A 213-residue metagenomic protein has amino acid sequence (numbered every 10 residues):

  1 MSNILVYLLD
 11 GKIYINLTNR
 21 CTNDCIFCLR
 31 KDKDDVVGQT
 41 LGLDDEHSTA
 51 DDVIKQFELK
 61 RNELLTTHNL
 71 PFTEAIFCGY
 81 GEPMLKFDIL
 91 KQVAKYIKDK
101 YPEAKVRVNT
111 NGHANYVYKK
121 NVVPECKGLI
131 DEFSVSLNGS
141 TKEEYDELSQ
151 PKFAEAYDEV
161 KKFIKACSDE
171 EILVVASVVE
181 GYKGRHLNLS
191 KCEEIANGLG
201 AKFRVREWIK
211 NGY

Functional and structural regions predicted by a protein language model:
S2-N3, R20, H47, I54 (+2 more regions): Auxiliary Fe-S-binding modules of radical SAM enzymes
N3-D52: Canonical Radical SAM [4Fe-4S] cluster-binding loop centered on the CxxxCxxC motif and its immediate flanking residues
K12-Y14, E74-C78, K105-R107, E132-S134 (+2 more regions): Structural preference for beta-strand elements that scaffold enzyme active sites
C25, E82, V108, V135: Conserved, mostly hydrophobic/aromatic
K31-I76, D88: Conserved alpha-helical substructure of the radical SAM core
Q39-D45, E147-A154: Short glycine-enriched, charge-decorated loop/helix-capping segments at active-site entrances that position
Q39-Q56, M84-G128, G139-S140, E180-L189: Canonical radical SAM enzyme core domain
K127-T141, F203-I209: Non-cysteine beta-strand/loop elements that form the S-adenosyl-L-methionine
